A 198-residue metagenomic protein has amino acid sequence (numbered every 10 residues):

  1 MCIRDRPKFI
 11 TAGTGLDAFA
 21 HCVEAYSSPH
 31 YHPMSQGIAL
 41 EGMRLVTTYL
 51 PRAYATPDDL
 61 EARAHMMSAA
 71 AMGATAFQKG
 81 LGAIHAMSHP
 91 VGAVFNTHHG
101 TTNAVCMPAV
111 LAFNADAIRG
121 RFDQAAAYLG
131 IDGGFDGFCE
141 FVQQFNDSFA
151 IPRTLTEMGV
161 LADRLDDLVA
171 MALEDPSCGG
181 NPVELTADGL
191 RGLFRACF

Functional and structural regions predicted by a protein language model:
R4-K79: Carboxylate- and glycine-rich phosphate/diphosphate-binding segment that chelates Mg2+/Mn2+
F19-V23, M66-G73, M107, V142 (+3 more regions): Short alpha-helical scaffolding segments that buttress acidic/His motifs in well-ordered protein cores
A39, R63-M66, F122, F138 (+2 more regions): Hydrophobic packing residues in well-ordered alpha-helices of helical domains and bundles
A71-N103, D175-G180: Glycine-rich phosphate/pyrophosphate-binding beta-alpha loops
V94-R164: Gly/Pro-rich interdomain helix-loop hinge
A162-F198: Short, amphipathic C-terminal "tail helix"
